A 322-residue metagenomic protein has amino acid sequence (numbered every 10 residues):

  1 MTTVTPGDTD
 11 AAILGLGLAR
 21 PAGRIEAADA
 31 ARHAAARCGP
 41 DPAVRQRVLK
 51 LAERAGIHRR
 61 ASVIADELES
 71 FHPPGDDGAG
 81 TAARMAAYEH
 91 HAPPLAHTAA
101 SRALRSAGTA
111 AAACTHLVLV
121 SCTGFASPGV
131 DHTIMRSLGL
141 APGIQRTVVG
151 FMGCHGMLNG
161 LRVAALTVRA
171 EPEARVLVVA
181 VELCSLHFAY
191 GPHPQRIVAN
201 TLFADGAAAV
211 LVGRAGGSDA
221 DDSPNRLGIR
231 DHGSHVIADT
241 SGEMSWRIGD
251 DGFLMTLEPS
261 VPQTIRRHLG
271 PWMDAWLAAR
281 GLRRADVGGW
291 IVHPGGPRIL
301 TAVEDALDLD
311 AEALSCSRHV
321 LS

Functional and structural regions predicted by a protein language model:
T2-E89, C184, Y190-R267, P271-A275: Condensing-enzyme catalytic core mediating Claisen C-C bond formation in acyl metabolism
T2-T5, L104-T115, G139-R146, V168-V178 (+6 more regions): Structural signature of cysteine-dependent C-C bond-forming condensing enzymes
L14-G17, V120, G150, R175-E182 (+1 more regions): Short beta-strand segments
I25, P128-G129, F188-Y190, T301-A302: Short glycine-/acidic-enriched loop or helix-start segments at secondary-structure transitions that form or flank
L51-L140, R284-L300: Conserved beta-ketoacyl condensing-enzyme motif
S62, S121-A174, L186, A306-S322: Conserved catalytic cysteine-centered active-site region of acyl-thioester-dependent Claisen-condensing enzymes
A87, T98, A103-R105, S245-V320: A contiguous, well-structured pocket-lining segment that forms one wall/lid of small-molecule binding clefts in soluble
H91-L95, M152-L158, F203: A glycine-rich, Thr/Ser-enriched phosphate-binding loop motif common to dinucleotide/cofactor-binding enzymes
